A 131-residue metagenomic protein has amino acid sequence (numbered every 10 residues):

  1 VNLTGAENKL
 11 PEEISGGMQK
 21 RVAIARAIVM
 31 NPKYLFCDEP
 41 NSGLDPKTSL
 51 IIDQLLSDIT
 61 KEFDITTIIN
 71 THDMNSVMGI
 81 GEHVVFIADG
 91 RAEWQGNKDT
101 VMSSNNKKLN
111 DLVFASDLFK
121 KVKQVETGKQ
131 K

Functional and structural regions predicted by a protein language model:
V1-G5: Conserved ABC ATPase "signature" region
L10-I14, M18: Conserved ABC ATPase signature
V29-K33: A short, proline-enriched helix->beta-strand linker immediately N-terminal to the Walker B motif in ABC-type P-loop
L35-D38: Catalytic Walker B motif of ABC-type/P-loop ATPase nucleotide-binding domains
P46-T48: Helix N-cap at the start of a conserved alpha-helix in ABC-type nucleotide-binding domains
T71-H72: H-loop/switch region of ABC-family ATPase nucleotide-binding domains
M102-K131: C-terminal boundary and immediately downstream tail of ABC-type ATPase nucleotide-binding domains
